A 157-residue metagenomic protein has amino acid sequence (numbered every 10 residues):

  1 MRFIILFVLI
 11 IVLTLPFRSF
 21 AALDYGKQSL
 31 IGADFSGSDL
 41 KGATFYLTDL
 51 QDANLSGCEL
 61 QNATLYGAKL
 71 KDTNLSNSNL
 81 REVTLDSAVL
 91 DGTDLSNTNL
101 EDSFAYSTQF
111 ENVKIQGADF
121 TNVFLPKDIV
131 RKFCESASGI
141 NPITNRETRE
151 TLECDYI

Functional and structural regions predicted by a protein language model:
M1-R2: N-terminal hydrophobic targeting signals that begin at the initiator methionine
I5, I11-I157: Tandem repeat scaffolds
